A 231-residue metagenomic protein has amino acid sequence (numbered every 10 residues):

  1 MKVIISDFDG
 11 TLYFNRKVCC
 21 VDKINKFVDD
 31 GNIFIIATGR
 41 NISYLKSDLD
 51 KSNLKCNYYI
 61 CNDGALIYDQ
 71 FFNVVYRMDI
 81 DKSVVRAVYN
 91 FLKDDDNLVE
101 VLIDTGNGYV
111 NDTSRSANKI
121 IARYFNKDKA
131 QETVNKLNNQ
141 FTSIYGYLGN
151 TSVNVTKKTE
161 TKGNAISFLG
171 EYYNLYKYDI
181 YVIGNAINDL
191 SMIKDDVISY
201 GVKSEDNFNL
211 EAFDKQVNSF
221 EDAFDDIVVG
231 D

Functional and structural regions predicted by a protein language model:
M1-V3, D22-G31, D94, N139 (+2 more regions): Short, Lys/Arg-enriched, disordered terminal segments
K2-K17, I36, I193: Asp-based phosphoryl-transfer active-site loop
L12, R40, G184-A186: Active-site metal-binding loops of divalent metal-dependent hydrolases
N15-V110: Active-site phosphate-binding/coordination module
I35, I60, Y181-I183, I198-Y200 (+1 more regions): Hydrophobic/aromatic beta-strand patches that form the interior of the parallel beta-sheet core in alpha/beta enzyme
Y44-S47, A165, S191-M192, D226: Phosphate- and divalent-cation-binding pockets in alpha/beta enzyme and binding domains that engage nucleotide-derived
N97-D195, S204-D206: Conserved acidic, metal-coordinating active-site core of Asp-based, Mg2+-dependent phosphoryl-transfer enzymes
Y172, Y176, D195, S199-D231: Asp-based, Mg2+/Mn2+-dependent phosphohydrolase catalytic module
